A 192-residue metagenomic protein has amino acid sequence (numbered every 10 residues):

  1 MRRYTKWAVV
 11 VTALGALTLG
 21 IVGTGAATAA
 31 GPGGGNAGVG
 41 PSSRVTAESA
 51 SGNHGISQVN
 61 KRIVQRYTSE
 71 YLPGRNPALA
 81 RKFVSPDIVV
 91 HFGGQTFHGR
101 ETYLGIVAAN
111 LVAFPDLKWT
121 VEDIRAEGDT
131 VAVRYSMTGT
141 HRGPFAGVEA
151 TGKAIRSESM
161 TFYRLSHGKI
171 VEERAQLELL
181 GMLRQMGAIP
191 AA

Functional and structural regions predicted by a protein language model:
Y4-L14, L19-A192: C-terminal and inter-domain tail/linker signature
